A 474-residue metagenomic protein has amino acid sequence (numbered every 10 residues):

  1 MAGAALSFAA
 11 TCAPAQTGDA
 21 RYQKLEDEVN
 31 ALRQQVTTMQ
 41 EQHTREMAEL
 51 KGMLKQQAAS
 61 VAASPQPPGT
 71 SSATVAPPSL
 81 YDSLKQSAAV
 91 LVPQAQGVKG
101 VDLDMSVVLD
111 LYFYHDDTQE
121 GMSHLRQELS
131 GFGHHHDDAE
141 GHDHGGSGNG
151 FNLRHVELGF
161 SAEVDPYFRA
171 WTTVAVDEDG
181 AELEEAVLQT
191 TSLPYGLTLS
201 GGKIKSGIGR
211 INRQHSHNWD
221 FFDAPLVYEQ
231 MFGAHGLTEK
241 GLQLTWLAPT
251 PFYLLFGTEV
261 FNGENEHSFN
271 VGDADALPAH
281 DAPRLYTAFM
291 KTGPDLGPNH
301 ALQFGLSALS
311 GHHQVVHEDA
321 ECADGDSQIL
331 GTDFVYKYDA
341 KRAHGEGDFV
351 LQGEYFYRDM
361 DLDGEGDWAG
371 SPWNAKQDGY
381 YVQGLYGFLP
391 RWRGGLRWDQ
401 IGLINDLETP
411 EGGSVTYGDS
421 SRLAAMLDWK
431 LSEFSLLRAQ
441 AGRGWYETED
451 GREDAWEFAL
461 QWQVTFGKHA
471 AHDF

Functional and structural regions predicted by a protein language model:
M1-L6: Sec-dependent N-terminal signal peptides
A9-C12: N-terminal signal peptide c-region/cleavage motif recognized by signal peptidases
P14-A139, Y253, Q461, F466-F474: N-terminal periplasmic/intermembrane-space "pro-region" immediately following the signal or transit peptide
L91-E266, A282-T287, K291-P298, D378 (+1 more regions): Outer membrane beta-barrel
V187, D220-F221, P298-F474: Outer-membrane beta-barrel pore domains
H235, H280-D281, G325, I329: Active-site glycine- and acidic-residue-rich loops that bind and position anionic ligands or nucleotide-like cofactors
F256-G257, H267-G272, V316-D319, E365: A short secondary-structure junction signal
F269-H317: Loop-centered beta-sheet repeat module
